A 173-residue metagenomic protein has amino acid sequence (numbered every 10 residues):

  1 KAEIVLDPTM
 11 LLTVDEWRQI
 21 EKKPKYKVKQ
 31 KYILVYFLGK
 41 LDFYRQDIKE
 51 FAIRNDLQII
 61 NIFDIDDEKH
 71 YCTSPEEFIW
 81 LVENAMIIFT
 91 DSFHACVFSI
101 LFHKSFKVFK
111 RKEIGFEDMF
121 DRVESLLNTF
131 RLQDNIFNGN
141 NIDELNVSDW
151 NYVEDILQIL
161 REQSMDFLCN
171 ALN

Functional and structural regions predicted by a protein language model:
K1-N173: Active-site anion-handling motifs in enzyme catalytic cores
